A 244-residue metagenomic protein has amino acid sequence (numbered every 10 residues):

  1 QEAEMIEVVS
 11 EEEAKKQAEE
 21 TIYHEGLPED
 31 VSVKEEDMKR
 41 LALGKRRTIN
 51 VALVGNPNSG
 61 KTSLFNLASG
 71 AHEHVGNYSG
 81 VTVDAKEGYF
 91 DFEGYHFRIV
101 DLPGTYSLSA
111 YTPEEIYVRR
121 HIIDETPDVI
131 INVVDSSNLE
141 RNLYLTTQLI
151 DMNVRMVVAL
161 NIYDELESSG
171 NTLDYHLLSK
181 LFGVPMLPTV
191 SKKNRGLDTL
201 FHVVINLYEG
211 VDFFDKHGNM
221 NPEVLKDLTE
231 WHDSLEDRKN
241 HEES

Functional and structural regions predicted by a protein language model:
Q1, A52, L64-F65, V83 (+7 more regions): Residue-level signature of catalytic and energy-coupling elements of molecular machines, predominantly ATP/GTP-dependent
E4-S10, V157, E167-S244: Alpha-helical transmembrane helix bundles of large polytopic membrane transport and channel proteins
V8-A110, D124-E125: Conserved G1/Walker A P-loop phosphate-binding module
S59, S69-E73, F92-Y95, G104-L108 (+7 more regions): Non-catalytic alpha-helical coupling and interface elements of nucleotide-dependent molecular machines and regulators
N66, G88, V100, P113-R120 (+5 more regions): Solvent-exposed alpha-helical segments within well-ordered globular domains of core cellular machineries
A71, G80, G104-T105, S136-E140 (+2 more regions): Conserved nucleotide-binding/hydrolysis micro-motifs of P-loop NTPases
S79-V83, Y95-R98, A110, E114-Y117 (+6 more regions): Helical mechanochemical/support elements of P-loop NTPase systems and associated helical scaffolds
G88-G94, Y117-L187: Conserved C-terminal guanine-recognition region of P-loop GTPase G domains, centered on the G4
